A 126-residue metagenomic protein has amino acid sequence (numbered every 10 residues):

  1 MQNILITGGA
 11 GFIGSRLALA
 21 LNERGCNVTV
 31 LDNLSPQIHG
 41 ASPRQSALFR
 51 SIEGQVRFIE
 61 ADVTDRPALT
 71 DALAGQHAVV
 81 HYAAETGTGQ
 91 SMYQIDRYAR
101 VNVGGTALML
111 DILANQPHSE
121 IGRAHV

Functional and structural regions predicted by a protein language model:
M1-H125: N-terminal Rossmann-like NAD(P)+-binding domain of SDR-like oxidoreductases, especially those catalyzing
